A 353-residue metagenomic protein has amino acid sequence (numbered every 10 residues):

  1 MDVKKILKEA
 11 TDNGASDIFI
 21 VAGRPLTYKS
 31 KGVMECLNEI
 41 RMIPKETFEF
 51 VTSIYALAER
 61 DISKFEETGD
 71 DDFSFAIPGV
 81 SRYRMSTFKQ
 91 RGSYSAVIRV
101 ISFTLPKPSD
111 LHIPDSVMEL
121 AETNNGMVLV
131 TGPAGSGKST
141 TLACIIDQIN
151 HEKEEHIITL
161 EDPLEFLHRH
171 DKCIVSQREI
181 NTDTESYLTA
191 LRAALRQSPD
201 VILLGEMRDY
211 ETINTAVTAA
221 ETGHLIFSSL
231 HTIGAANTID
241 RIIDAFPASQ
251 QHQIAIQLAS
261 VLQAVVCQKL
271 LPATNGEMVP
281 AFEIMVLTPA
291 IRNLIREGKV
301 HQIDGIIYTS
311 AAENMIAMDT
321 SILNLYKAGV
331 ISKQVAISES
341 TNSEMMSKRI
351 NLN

Functional and structural regions predicted by a protein language model:
M1-N353: Short, flexible helix-loop junctions that flank or precede catalytic/ligand sites
